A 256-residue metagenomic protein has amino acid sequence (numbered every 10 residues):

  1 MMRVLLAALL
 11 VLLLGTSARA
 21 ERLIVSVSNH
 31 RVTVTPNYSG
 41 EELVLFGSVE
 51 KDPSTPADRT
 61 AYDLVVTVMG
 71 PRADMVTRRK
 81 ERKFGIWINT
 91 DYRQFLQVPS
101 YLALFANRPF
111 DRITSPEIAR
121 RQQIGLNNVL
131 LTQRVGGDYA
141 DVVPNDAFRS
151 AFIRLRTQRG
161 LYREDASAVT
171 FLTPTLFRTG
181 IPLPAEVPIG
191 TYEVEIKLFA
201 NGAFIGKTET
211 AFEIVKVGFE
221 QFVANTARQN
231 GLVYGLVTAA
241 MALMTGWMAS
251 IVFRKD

Functional and structural regions predicted by a protein language model:
A7-G15: Bacterial N-terminal signal peptides
T16-A20: Sec/Tat signal peptide C-region and signal peptidase I cleavage site
E21-P36: N-terminal edge beta-strand
V49-P53: Short solvent-exposed capping/turn motifs at the termini of beta-strands
R82-P184, P188: Membrane-proximal low-complexity regions enriched in glycine and acidic/polar residues
P182, I205-G235: Short, aromatic-rich amphipathic segments at membrane interfaces that lie adjacent to a transmembrane helix or signal
E186-K216: Extended, hydrophilic extramembrane loops/domains of integral membrane proteins
L232-D256: Juxtamembrane interface at the cytosolic side of transmembrane helices
